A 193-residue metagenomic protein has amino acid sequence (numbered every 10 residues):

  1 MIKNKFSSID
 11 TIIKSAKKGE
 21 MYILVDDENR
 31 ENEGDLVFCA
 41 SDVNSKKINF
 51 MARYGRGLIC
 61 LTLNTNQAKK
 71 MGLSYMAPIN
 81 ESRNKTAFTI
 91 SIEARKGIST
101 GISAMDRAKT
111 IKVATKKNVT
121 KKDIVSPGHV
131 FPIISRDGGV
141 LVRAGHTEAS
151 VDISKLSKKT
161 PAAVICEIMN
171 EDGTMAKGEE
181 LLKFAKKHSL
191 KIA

Functional and structural regions predicted by a protein language model:
M1-A193: Catalytic domains of riboflavin
